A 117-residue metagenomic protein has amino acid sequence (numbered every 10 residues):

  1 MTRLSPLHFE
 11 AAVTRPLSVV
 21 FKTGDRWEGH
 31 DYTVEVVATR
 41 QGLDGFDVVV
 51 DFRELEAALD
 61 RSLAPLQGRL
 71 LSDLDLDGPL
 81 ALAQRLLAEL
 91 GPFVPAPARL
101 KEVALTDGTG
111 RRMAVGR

Functional and structural regions predicted by a protein language model:
M1-R117: Charge-rich, low-complexity N-terminal segments
